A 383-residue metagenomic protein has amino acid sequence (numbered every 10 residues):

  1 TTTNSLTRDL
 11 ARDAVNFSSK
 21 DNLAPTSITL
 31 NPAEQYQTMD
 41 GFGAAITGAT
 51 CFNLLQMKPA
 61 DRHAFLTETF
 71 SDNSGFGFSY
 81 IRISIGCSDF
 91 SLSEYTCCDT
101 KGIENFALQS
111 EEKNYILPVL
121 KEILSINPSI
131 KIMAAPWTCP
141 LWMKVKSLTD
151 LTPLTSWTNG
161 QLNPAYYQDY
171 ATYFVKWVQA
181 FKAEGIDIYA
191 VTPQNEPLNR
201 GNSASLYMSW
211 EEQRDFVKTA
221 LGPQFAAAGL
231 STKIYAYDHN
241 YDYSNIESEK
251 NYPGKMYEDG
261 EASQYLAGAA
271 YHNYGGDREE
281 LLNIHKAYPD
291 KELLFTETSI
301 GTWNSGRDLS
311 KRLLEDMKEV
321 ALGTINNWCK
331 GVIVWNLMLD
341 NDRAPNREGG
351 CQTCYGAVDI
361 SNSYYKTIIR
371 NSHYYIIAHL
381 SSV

Functional and structural regions predicted by a protein language model:
T1-D9, D13-T26, L30, K121 (+3 more regions): Substrate-binding and catalytic surfaces of secreted/luminal carbohydrate-active proteins
R8-I188, S209, T219: N-terminal catalytic cores of secreted or lumenal carbohydrate-active enzymes
